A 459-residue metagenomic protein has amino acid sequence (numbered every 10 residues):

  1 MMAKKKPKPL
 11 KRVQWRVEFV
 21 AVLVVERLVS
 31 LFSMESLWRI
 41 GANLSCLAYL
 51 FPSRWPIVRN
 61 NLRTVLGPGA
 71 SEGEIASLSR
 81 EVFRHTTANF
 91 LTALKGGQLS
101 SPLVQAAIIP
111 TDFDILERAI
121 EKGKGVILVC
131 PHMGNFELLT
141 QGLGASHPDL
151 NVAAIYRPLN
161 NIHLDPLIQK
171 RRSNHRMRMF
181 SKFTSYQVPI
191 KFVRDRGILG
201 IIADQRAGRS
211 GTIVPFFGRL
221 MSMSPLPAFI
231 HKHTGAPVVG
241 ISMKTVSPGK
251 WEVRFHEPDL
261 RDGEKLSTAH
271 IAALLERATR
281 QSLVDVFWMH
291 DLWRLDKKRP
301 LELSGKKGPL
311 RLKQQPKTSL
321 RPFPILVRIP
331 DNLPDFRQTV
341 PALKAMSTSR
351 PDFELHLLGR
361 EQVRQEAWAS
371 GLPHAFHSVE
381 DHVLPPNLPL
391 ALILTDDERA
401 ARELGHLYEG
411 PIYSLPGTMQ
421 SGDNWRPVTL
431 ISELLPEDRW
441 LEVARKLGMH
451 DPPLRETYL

Functional and structural regions predicted by a protein language model:
M2-C130, G134-N135, P166-K170, R176 (+1 more regions): Membrane-anchoring hydrophobic helices of lipid-metabolizing enzymes
K4, S77-R80, A145, K170 (+1 more regions): Non-catalytic C-terminal accessory region of glycerolipid acyltransferases and related lyso-lipid remodeling enzymes
V22, P52-S53, P148, G263 (+3 more regions): Catalytic machinery of carbohydrate-active enzymes, primarily nucleotide-sugar-dependent glycosyltransferases
D114-I120, K191, E380-N387: Short amphipathic alpha-helix with an adjacent loop that forms part of the alpha/beta core around
K122-F183, R209-T212, L358: Catalytic core of membrane glycerolipid acyltransferases/transacylases, capturing the structured, soluble-facing
G123, R196, G235, P351-D352: Glycine-centered short loops/turns at secondary-structure junctions
I127-V129, I198-I202, L326-R328, L392: Structural motif
V152, L199, V238, L355-L357 (+1 more regions): Hydrophobic/aromatic residues located in beta-strands of well-ordered beta-sheets within soluble catalytic
